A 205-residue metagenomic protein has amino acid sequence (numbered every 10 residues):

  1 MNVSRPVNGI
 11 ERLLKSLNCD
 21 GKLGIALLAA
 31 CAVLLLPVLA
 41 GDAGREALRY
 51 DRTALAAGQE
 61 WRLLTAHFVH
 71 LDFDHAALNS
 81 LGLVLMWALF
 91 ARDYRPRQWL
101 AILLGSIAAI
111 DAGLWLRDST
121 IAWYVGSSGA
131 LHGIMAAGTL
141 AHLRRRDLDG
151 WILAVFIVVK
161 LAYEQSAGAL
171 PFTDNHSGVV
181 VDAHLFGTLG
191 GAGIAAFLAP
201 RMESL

Functional and structural regions predicted by a protein language model:
M1-W61, M86, D93-P96, L104 (+2 more regions): N-terminal signal-anchor transmembrane helix
A26-G41, L83-A137, I152-E164: Small-polar-interrupted transmembrane alpha-helices in polytopic inner-membrane proteins
R45-D72, E164-P171: Extracytosolic (periplasmic/ER-lumenal) interhelical loops and adjacent juxtamembrane/interface segments of multi-pass
E46-Y50, T65-L83, A91-I102: Alpha-helical transmembrane segments and their cytosolic membrane-interface
D72, W115-Y124, A169-G178: Membrane-interface helix caps and helix-loop-helix hairpins in membrane proteins
A76-L83, V125-A136, G178-A199: Alpha-helical transmembrane segments that form the membrane-embedded catalytic/substrate-binding core of multi-pass
T139-R146: Membrane-interface transmembrane helices that cradle and orient dolichyl/undecaprenyl
L153-E203: Terminal transmembrane helical module of multi-pass membrane proteins
